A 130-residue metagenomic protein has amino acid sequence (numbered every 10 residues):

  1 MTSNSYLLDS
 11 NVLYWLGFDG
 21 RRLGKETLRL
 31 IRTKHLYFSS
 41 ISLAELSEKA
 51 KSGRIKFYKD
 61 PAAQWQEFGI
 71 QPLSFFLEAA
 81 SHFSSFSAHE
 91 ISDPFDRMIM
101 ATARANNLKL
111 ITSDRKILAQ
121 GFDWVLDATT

Functional and structural regions predicted by a protein language model:
M1-F38, S52-A63, Q120, T129-T130: Short, well-structured N-terminal submotif of metal-dependent ribonuclease cores
M1-T2, M100, R104-T130: Acidic, PIN/NYN-like endoribonuclease modules and their adjacent C-terminal/linker elements
L13, L43-L46, A80, I117-L118: A generic structural signal for short hydrophobic patches within well-formed alpha-helices
I31, W65-F68, F83: Helical cap/lid subdomains and adjacent loops of hydrolase enzymes that gate the active-site channel and determine
Y37, L73, V125-L126: General small-molecule cofactor/ligand-binding pocket signal
Y58, I70-R115: Active-site neighborhoods of divalent-metal-dependent phosphate/nucleic-acid chemistry enzymes
